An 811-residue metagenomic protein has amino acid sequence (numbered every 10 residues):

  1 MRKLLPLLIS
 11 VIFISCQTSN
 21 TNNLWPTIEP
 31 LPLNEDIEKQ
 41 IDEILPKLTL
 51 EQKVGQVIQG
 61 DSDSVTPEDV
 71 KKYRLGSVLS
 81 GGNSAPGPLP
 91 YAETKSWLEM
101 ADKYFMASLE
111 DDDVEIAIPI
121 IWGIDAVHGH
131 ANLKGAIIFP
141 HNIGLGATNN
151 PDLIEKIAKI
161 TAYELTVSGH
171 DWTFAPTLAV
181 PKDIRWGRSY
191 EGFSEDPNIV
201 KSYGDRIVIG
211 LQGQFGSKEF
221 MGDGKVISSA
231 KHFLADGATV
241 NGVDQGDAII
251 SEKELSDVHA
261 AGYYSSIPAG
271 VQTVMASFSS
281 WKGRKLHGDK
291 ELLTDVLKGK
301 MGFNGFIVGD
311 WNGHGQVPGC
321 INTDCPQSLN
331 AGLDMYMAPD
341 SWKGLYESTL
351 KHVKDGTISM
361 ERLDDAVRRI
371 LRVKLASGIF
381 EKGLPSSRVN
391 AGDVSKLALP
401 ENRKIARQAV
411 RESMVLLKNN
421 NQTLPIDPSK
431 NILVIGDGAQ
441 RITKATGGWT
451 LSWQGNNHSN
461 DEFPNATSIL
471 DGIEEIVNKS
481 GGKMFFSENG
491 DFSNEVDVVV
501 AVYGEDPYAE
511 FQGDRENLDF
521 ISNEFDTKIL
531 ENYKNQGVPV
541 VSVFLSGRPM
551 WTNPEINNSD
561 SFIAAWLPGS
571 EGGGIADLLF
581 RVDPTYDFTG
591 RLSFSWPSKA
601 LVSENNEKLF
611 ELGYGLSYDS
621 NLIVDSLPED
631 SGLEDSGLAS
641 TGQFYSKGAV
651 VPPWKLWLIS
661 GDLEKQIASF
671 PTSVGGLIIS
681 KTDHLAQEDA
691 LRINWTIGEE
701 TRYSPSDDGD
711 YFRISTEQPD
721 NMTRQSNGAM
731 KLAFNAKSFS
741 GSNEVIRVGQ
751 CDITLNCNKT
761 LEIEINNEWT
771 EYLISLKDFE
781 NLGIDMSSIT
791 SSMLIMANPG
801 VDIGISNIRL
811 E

Functional and structural regions predicted by a protein language model:
L4-I12: Sec-dependent N-terminal signal peptides
C16-G661, K665, E811: Glycoside hydrolase catalytic-domain context in secreted enzymes
L75, V271, S559, A729 (+3 more regions): Core-facing hydrophobic residues within beta-strands of well-ordered domains
I370, L433, L579, M730-A736 (+1 more regions): Buried hydrophobic-core signal for structured, non-transmembrane domains
D662-K681, D720-Q725: Beta-sheet-dominated interaction scaffolds and their linkers
V674-R713: Short carbohydrate-recognition loop motifs
S706-M786, A797-L810: Extracellular ligand-binding interfaces
